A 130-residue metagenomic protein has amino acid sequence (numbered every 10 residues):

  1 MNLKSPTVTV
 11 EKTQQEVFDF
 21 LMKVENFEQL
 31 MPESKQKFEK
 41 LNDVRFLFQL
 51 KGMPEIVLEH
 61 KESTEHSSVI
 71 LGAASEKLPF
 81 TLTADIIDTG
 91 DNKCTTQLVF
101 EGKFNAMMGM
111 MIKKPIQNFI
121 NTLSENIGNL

Functional and structural regions predicted by a protein language model:
M1-E39, R45: Hydrophobic ligand-binding cavity/cleft-lining segments
N2, V8, L30, V69 (+3 more regions): Amphipathic alpha-helical hairpins
N2-T7, R45, E55, S68 (+2 more regions): Intrinsic-disorder/low-complexity, polar/charged segments enriched in Ser/Thr/Lys/Arg/Asp/Glu/Gln
T7-E11, L47-Q49, E59, D85: Generic structural detector for well-ordered beta-strands
T9, T13, K61-S63, A74 (+1 more regions): Structured loop/turn residues at secondary-structure junctions
Q14, K61-H66, I86-T95: A short, structured loop/turn motif at beta-sheet edges
Q29, F38-K77: Glycine-rich portal/gate segments that line the openings of hydrophobic small-molecule binding cavities
A74-E125: Beta-strand/loop substructures that line and gate deep hydrophobic ligand-binding cavities in soluble
